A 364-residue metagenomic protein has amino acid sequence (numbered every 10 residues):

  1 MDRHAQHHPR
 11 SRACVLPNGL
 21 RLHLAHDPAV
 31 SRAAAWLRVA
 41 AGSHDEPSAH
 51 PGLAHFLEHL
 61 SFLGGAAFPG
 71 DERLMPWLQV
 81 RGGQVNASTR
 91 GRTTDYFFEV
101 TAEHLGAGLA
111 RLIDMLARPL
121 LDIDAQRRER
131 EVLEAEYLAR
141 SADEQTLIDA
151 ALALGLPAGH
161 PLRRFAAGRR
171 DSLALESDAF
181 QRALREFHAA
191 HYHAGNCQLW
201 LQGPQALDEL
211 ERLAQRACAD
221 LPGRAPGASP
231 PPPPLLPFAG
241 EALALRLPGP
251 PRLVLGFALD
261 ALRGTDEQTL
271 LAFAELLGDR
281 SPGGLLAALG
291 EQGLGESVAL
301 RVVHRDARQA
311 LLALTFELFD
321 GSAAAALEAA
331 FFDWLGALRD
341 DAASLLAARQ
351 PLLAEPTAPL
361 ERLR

Functional and structural regions predicted by a protein language model:
M1-R32: N- or domain-start disorder-to-order transition segments that initiate the globular core
H26-L78, T265-L277: Active/ligand-binding-proximal structured segments within catalytic/core domains that scaffold catalytic residues
D27, W36-R38, A225-A288, T357-R364: His/Glu-based metal-binding/catalytic segments typifying zinc-dependent metallopeptidases
V39, A66, D71-F187, P233 (+5 more regions): Acidic/histidine-enriched segments that form metal/cofactor-coordinating and catalytic pocket/exosite environments
A41-D45, V100-A102, G203-Q205, L259-A261 (+1 more regions): A generic structural motif
L105-A107, L207-R212, R263-D266, G321-A329: Short, conserved charged micro-motifs
A158, L162-A166, H193-A194, Q198-A261 (+1 more regions): An aromatic/glycine/proline-enriched structural segment found at the starts of mature extracellular/organellar domains
V254-G256, G278-F319: A structural supersecondary motif
